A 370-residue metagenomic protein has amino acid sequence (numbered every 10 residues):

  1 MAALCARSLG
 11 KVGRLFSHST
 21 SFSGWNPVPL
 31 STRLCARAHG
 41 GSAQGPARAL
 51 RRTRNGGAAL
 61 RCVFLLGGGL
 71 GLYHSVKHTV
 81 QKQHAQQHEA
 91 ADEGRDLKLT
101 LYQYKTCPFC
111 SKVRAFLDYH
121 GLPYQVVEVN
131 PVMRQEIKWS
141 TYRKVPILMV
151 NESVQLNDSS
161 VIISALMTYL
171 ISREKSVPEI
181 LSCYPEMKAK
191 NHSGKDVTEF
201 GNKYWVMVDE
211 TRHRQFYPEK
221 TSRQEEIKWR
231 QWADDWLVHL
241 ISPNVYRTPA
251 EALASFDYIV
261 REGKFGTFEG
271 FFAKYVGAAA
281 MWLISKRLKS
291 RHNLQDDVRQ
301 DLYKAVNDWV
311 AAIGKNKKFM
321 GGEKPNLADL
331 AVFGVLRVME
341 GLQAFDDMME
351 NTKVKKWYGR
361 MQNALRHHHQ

Functional and structural regions predicted by a protein language model:
A2-G266: GST-like domain detector, emphasizing the conserved glutathione-binding G-site in the N-terminal thioredoxin-like
L117, G321-G322: Phosphate-binding beta-loop-alpha motif at adenosine-nucleotide cofactor sites
D234, V238, V306-V310, Q362: Structural signal for well-ordered, non-membrane alpha-helices
F268-K317: A mid-sequence, solvent-exposed acidic-amphipathic segment
D301, A305, E350-R360: Extended, well-ordered alpha-helical scaffold segments
G322-E340: GST superfamily/GST-like fold recognition
M339-K355: Accessory, usually C-terminal, subdomains that scaffold auxiliary metal cofactors
W357-Q370: C-terminal helix/juxtamembrane-tail motif
